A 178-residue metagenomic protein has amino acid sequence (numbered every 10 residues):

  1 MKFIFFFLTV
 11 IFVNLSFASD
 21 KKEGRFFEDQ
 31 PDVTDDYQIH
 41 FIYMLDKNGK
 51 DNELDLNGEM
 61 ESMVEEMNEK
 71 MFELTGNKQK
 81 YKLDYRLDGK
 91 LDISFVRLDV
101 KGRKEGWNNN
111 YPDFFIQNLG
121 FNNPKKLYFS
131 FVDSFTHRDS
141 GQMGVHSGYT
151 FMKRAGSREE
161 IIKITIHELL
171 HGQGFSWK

Functional and structural regions predicted by a protein language model:
K2, A18, T165-I166: Solvent-exposed, well-ordered amphipathic alpha-helical segments that flank/support binding or catalytic loops
F3-L15: Sec-dependent N-terminal signal peptides
S19-L127, F131-S140, H146, A155-G156 (+2 more regions): Propeptide-to-catalytic entry region of secreted or membrane-anchored zinc metalloproteases
E160-E168: Short alpha-helical catalytic segment bearing the HExxH-like zincin motif of zinc-dependent metalloproteases
E168-K178: Catalytic Zn2+-binding segment of zinc metalloproteases
